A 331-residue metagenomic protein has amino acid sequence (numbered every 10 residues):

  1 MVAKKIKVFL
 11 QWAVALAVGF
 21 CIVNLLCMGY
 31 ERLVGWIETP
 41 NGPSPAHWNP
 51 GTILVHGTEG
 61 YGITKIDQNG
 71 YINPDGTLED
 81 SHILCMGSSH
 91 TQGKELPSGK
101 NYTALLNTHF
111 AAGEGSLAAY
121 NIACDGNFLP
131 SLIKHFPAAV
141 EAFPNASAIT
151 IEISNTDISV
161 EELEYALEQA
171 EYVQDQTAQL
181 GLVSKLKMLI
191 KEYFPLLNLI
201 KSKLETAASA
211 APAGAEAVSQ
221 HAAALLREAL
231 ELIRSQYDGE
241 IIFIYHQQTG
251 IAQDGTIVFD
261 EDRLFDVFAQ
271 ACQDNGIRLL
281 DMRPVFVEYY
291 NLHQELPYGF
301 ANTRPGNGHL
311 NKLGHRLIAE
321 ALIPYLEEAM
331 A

Functional and structural regions predicted by a protein language model:
M1-V8: N-terminal Lys/Arg-rich, disordered targeting/topogenic segments
Q11-M28: Hydrophobic membrane-insertion alpha-helices, especially the h-region of bacterial N-terminal signal peptides
Y30-G113, F286-Y289, H293-P297, A301 (+1 more regions): Membrane/wall-proximal cationic-aromatic binding patches
H82-L84, H90-L182: Conserved SGNH/GDSL esterase-like catalytic core that processes O-acyl groups on lipids and polysaccharides
L129, I133, S219, A223 (+2 more regions): Short, amphipathic alpha-helical "lid/cap" segments that border enzyme active or binding sites
A142-A146, Y237, A329-M330: Glycine-rich phosphate-binding loop signature in dinucleotide/nucleotide-binding domains
N155-A269, M282-H293, R304: Serine-dependent acyl-ester chemistry module
A301-A331: Histidine-centered active-site loop/cap adjacent to the catalytic His in serine esterases/O-acetyl transfer systems
